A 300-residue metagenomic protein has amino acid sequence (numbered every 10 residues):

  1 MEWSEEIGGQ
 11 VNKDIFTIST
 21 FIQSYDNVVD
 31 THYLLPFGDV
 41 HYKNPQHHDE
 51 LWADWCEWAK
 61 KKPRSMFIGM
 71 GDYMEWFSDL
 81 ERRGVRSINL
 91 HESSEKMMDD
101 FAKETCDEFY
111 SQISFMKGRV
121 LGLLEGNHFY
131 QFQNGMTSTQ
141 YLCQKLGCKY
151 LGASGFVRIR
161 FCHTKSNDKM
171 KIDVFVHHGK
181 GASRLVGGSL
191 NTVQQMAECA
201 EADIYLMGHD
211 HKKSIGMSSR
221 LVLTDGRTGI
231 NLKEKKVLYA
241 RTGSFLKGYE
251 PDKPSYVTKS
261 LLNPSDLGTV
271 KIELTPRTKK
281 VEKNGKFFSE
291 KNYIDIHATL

Functional and structural regions predicted by a protein language model:
M1-F21: Short glycine- and acidic-rich boundary segments immediately preceding or forming the N-terminal edge of structured
S4, F21-I22, V28-H32, F37 (+1 more regions): Core catalytic region of metal-dependent phosphoesterases/phosphodiesterases, especially metallo-beta-lactamase-like
V11-D14, C148-G152, L262-D266: A short catalytic or substrate-binding loop motif that flags glycine-/basic-rich loops and adjacent residues that bind
T20-L35, R158-V174, E234-V237: Beta-strand-turn-beta hairpins that frame and shape the catalytic cleft of phosphate-ester-processing enzymes
G38-N44, F161-H163, H178-G181, G243: Short, flexible loop/turn elements at secondary-structure junctions
G69, M170-T278: Conserved beta-sheet core of the metallophosphoesterase superfamily
V85-S93, L246, S260-D266, K271-L300: C-terminal accessory extensions appended to soluble enzyme cores
L123-L124, Q131-Q133, T137-K212, H297-L300: Charged, low-complexity C-terminal accessory regions
